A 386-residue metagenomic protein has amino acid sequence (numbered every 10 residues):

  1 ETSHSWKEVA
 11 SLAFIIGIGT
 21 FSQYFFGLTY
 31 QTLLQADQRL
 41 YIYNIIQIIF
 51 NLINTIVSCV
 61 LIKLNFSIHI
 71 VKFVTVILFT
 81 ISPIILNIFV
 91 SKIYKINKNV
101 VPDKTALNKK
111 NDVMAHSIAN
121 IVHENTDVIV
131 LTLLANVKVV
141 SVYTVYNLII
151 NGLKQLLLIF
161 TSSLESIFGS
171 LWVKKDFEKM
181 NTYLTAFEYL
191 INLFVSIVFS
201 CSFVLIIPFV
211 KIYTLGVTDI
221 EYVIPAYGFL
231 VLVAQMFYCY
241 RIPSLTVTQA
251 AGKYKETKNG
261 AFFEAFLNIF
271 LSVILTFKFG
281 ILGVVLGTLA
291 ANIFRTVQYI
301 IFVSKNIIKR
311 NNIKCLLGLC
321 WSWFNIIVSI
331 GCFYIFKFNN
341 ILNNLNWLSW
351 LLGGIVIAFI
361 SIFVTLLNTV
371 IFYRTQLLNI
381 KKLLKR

Functional and structural regions predicted by a protein language model:
E1-I16, L205-Q235, L345: Interfacial segments at transmembrane-helix termini and the short loops linking adjacent helices
T2-H4, I68-V74, I84-N125, I129 (+5 more regions): Interhelical loop/hinge segments that connect adjacent transmembrane helices in multipass membrane
G19, I56, N111-D112, D127-I129 (+3 more regions): Alpha-helical transmembrane segments of polytopic membrane transporters and translocases
T20-I45, H69, V90, Y94 (+2 more regions): Membrane-interface junctions at transmembrane-helix termini in multi-pass inner-membrane proteins
Q35-A36, I150-E188, S244-A250: Helix-loop junctions and terminal segments of transmembrane helices in multi-pass membrane transport/translocation
N44-K92, T105-K109, H116, T144 (+5 more regions): Hydrophobic alpha-helical transmembrane segments
I68-H69, T105-K109, V113, L131-N151 (+4 more regions): Interfacial/gating helices of multi-pass transporter permease domains
F333-R386: Membrane-proximal transmembrane or re-entrant/amphipathic helices at the cytosolic face
